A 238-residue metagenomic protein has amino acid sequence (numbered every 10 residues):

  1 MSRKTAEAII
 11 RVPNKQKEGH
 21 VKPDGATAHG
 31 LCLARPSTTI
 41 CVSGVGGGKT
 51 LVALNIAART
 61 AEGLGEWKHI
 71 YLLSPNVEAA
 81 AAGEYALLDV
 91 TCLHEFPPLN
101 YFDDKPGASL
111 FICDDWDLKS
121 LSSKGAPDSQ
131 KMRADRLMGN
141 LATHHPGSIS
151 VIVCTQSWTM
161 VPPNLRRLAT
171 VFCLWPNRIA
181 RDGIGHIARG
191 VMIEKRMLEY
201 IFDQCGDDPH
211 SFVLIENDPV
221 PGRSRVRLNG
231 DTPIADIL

Functional and structural regions predicted by a protein language model:
M1-H29, V77: N-terminal pre-Walker A segment at the start of P-loop NTPase domains
S2, A26-G46, V52-N55, E62-E66 (+4 more regions): P-loop NTPase motor core of the ASCE superfamily
V12, K22, F96-P97, K105 (+3 more regions): Intrinsic-disorder/low-complexity coil detector
S37-R59, Y71, P75-A79, C92-M197: Conserved P-loop NTPase motor cores
L64-A86: AAA+/P-loop NTPase substrate/partner-engagement loops
G83-Y85, L165, C205: Short, conserved catalytic or adaptor-binding loops enriched in Gly and charged residues
